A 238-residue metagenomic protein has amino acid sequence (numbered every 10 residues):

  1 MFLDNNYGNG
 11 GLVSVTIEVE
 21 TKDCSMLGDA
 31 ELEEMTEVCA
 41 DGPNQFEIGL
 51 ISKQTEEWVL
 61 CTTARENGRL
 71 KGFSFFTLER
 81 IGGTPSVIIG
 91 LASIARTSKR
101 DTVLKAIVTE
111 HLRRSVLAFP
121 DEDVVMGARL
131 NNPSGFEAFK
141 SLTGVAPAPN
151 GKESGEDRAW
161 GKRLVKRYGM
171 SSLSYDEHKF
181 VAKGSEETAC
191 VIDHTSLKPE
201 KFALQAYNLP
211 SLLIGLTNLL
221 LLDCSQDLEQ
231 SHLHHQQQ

Functional and structural regions predicted by a protein language model:
M1-L27, S52, E56, V116-Q238: Terminal substrate-recognition subdomain of acyl/acetyltransferases
L3, Y7-V15, A40, G83-L91 (+2 more regions): Alpha-helical context
V19-T97, S115: A conserved beta-strand-loop-helix scaffold within acyl/acetyltransferase catalytic domains
E31, P85-I89, T102-L104, A118 (+1 more regions): Surface-exposed beta-strand edges and their flanking turn/coil or helix-capping segments
F73-I88, V108, N150-G161, Y207-L209: Short, surface-exposed, charge-dense and proline/glycine-enriched linear segments
A95-A106: Conserved glycine-rich acetyl-CoA-binding loop
K105-V116: Eukaryote-skewed repeat-based solenoidal scaffolds used as protein-protein interaction platforms, primarily
